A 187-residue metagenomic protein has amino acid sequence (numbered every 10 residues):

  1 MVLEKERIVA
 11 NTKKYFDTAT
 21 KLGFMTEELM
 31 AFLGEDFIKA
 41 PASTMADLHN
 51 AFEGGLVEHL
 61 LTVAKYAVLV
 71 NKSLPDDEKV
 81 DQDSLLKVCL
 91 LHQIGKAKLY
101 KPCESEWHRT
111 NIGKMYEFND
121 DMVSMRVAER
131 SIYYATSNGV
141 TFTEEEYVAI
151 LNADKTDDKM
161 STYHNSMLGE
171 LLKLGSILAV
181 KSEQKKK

Functional and structural regions predicted by a protein language model:
M1-T44: Non-catalytic interface/linker regions that flank or bridge core catalytic/transmembrane domains
M45-G54, E58, K65-Y66, V70 (+2 more regions): Divalent metal-dependent catalytic cores for phosphoryl transfer on phosphate-bearing substrates
